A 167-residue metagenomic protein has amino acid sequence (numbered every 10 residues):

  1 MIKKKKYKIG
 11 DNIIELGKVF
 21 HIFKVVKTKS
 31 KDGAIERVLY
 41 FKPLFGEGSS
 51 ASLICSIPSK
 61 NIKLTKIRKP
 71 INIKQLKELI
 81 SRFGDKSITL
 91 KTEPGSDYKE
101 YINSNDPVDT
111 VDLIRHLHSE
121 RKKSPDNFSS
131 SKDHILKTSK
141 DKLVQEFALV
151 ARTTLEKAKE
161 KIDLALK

Functional and structural regions predicted by a protein language model:
M1-T65: A positional/architectural concept
K60-K167: Charge/polar-rich, low-complexity and marginally structured segments
